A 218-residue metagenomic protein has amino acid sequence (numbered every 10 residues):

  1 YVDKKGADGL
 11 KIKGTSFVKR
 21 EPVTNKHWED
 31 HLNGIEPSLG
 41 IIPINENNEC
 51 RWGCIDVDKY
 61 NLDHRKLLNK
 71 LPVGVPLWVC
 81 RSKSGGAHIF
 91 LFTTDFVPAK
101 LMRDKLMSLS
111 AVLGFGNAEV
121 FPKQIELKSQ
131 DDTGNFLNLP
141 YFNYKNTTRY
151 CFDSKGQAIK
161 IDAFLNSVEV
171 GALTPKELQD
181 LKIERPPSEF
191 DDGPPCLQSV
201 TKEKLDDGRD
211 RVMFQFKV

Functional and structural regions predicted by a protein language model:
Y1-G85, F92-S108, F115, G193 (+1 more regions): Signature for HUH/AEP ssDNA processing cores
Y1-K5, E21, E119, I125 (+4 more regions): Generic alpha-helical secondary structure signal
D8-G14, N146-D153: Short, well-ordered strand-loop elements centered on a beta-strand within folded domains, enriched for acidic residues
K19, L32, E46-N48, A118 (+4 more regions): Residue-level signal for the start and early helices of compact helical domains
P37, F121, Q198-S199: Generic, low-specificity signal for short hydrophobic/alpha-helical stretches with a mild N-terminal bias, encompassing
C50, V57-Y60, N69, G85-M107 (+2 more regions): Modules that initiate DNA replication and primer synthesis
G86, P122-G134: Beta-rich nucleic-acid/ligand-interaction surfaces
A111-K123: Conserved short beta-strand edge segments in small beta-sheet-based binding/regulatory domains
